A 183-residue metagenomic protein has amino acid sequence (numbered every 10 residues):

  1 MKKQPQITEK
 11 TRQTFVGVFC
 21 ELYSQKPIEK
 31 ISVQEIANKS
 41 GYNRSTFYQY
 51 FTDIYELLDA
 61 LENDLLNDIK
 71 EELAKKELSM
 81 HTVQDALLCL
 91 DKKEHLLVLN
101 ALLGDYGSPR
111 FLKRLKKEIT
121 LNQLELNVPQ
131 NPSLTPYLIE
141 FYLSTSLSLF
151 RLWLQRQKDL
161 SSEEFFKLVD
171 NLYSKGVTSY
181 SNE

Functional and structural regions predicted by a protein language model:
M1-K26, K30: Basic, helix-initiating cap at the start of DNA-binding domains
K10-E21, K39, E56-K76: Alpha-helical structural segments
I36: Short alpha-helical "recognition helix" segments of helix-turn-helix
G41-Y50: Short hydrophobic/aromatic patch on the recognition helix
E71-N100: Hydrophobic alpha-helical connector segments
D105-S148, S174, T178: Amphipathic alpha-helical packing segments from all-alpha helical-bundle domains
L152-E183: C-terminal peripheral helix-coil segments that are non-catalytic and often amphipathic
